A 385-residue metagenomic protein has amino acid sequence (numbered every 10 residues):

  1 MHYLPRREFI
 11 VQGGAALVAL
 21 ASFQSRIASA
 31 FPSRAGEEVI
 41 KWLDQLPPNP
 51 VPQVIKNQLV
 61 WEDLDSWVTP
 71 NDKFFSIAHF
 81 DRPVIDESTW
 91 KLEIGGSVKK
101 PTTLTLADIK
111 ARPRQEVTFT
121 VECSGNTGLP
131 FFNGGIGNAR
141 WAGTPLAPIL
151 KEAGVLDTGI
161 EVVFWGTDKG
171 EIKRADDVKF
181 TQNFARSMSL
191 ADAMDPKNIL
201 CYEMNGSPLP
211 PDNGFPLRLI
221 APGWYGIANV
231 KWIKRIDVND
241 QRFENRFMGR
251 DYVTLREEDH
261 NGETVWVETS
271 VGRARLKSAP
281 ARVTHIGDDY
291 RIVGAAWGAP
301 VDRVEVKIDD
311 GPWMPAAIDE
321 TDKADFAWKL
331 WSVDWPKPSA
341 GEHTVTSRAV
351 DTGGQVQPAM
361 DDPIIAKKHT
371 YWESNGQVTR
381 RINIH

Functional and structural regions predicted by a protein language model:
M1-L17: N-terminal secretory signal peptides and thylakoid transit peptides that target proteins across membranes
F31-H385: Structured, non-membrane catalytic/scaffold regions adjacent to prosthetic-group chemistry
